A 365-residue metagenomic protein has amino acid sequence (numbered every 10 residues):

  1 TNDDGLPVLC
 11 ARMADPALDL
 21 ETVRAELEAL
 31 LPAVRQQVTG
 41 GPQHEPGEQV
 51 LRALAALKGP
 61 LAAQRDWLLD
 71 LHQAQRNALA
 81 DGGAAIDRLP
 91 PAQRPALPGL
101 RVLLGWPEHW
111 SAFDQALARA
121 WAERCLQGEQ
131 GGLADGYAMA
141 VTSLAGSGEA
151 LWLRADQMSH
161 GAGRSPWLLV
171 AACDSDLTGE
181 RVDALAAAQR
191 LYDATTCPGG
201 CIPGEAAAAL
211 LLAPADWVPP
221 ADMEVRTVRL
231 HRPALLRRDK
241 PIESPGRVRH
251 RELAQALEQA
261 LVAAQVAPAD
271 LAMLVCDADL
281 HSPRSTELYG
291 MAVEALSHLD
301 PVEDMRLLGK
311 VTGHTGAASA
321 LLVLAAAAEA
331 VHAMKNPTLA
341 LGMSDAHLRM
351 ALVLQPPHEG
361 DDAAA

Functional and structural regions predicted by a protein language model:
T1-W167, A172-D174, D183-A365: Conserved "HGTGT" condensation-loop signature of ketosynthase/thiolase-family condensing enzymes that catalyze
